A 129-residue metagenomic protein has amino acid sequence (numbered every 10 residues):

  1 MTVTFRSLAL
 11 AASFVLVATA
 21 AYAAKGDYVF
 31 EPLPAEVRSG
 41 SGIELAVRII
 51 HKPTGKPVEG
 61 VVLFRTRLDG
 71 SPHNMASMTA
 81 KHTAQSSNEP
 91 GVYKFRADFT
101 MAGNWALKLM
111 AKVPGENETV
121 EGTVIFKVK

Functional and structural regions predicted by a protein language model:
M1-S7: Positively charged n-region of N-terminal signal peptides that target proteins for export
A9-A18: Bacterial N-terminal signal peptides
A23-K129: Contiguous segments within soluble domain cores/interaction surfaces
